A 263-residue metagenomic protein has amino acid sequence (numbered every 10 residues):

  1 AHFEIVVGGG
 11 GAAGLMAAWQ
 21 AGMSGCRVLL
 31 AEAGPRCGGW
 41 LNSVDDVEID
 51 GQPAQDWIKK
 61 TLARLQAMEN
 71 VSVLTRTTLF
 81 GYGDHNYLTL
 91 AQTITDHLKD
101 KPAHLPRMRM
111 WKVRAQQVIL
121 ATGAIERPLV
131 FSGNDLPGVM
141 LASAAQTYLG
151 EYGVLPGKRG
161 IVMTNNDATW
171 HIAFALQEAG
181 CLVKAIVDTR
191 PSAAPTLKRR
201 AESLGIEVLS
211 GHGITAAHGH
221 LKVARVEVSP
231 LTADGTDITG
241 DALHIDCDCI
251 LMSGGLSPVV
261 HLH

Functional and structural regions predicted by a protein language model:
A1-H263: Residues forming the flavin
